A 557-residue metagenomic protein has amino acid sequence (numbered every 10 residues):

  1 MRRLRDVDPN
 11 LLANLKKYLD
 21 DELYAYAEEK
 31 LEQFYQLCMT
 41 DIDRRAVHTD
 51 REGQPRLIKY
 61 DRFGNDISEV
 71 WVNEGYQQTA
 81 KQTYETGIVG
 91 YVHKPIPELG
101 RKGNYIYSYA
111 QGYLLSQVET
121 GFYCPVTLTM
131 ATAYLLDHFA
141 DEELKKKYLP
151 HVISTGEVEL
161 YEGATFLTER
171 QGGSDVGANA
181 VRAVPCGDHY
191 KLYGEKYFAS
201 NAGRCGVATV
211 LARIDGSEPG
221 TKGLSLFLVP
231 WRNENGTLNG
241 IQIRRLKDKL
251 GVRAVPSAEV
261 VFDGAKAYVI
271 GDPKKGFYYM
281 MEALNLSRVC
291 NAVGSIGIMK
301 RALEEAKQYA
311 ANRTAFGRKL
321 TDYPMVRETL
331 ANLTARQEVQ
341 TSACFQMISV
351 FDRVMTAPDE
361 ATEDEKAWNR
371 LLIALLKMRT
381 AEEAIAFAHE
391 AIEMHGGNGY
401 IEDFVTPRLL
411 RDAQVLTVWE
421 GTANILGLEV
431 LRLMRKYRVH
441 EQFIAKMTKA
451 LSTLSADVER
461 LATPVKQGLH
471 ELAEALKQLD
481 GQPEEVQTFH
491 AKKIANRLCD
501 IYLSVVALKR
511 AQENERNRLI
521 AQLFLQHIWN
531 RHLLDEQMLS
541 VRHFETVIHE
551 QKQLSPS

Functional and structural regions predicted by a protein language model:
M1-R101, S555-S557: Extended, charge-enriched "interface" segments that sit outside catalytic cores
R2, D6, A13-N14, E22-A25 (+5 more regions): Alpha-helix capping/hinge segments and adjacent helical runs
N65-E159, N201-V207, W419, E515 (+2 more regions): Internal helix-loop-helix
V158-T168: A short, Trp-centered hydrophobic/proline-enriched beta-strand micro-motif
H189-G240: A short core secondary-structure module
N235-G240, R244, K249, P256-S287 (+2 more regions): A glycine-rich, basic-preceded beta-loop-alpha segment at the flavin cofactor/substrate interface of flavin-utilizing
E338-K377, L476-F489, L508-Q512: C-terminal helix-coil-helix/basic helical segment that borders enzyme active sites and/or dimer interfaces and provides
K449-S557: C-terminal amphipathic alpha-helical interaction region
